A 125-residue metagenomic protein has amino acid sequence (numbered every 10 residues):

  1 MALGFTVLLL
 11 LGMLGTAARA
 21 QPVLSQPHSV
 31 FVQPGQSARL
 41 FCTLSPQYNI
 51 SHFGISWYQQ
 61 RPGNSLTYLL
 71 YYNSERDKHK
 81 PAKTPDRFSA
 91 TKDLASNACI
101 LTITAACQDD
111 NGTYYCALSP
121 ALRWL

Functional and structural regions predicted by a protein language model:
M1-V30, Y115-L125: N-terminal Sec-dependent signal peptide, specifically the hydrophobic helical h-region
A2-T6, V32-R39, I50-H52, L94-A98 (+1 more regions): Solvent-exposed loop/turn motifs of extracellular immunoglobulin-like beta-sandwich domains
A17, Y48-S51, N64, D109 (+1 more regions): A cross-taxa feature marking solvent-exposed loop/turn segments within ectodomains of secreted and single-pass membrane
H28-F31, S74, K83-D109: Extracellular beta-strand/loop-rich beta-sandwich domains predominantly from IgSF
R39-S45: Short edge beta-strand/loop segments characteristic of extracellular beta-sandwich folds
C42, I55-Y58, Y114-A117: Core motif of extracellular immunoglobulin-like domains
S45, Q60, T104-A106, A117-A121: Beta-strand-rich extracellular modules
Q47-P85: N-terminal V-set
